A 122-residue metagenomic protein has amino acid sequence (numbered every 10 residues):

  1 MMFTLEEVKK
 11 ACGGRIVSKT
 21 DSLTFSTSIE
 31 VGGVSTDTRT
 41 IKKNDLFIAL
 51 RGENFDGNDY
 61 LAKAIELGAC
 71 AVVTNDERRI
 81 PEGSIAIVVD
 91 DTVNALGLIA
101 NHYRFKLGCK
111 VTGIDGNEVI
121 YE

Functional and structural regions predicted by a protein language model:
M2-E122: Short, basic phosphate-binding NTP loop
